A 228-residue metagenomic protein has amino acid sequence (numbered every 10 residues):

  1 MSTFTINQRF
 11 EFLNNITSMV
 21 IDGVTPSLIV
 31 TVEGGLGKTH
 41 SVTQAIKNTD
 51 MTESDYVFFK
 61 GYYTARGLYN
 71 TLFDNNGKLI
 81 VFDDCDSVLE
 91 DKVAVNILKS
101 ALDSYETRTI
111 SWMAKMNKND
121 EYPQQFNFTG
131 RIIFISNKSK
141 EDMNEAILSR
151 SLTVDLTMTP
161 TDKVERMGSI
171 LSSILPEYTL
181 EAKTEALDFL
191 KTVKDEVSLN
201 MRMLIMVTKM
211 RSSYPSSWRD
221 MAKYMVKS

Functional and structural regions predicted by a protein language model:
M1-V24: N-terminal pre-Walker A segment at the start of P-loop NTPase domains
D22-V42: Walker A/P-loop nucleotide-binding motif
L36, N48-L79, D86-D91: AAA+/P-loop NTPase substrate/partner-engagement loops
N76-I80, Q124-I133: Loop/turn-to-beta-strand initiation segments
D84, W112-N119, T129-K140, T157: A short beta-strand-to-loop transition that corresponds to the Sensor-1 phosphate-sensing loop of AAA+ P-loop ATPases
E90-T129: Conserved catalytic/switch belt of AAA+ P-loop NTPases
D142-D162: A short helix-turn-beta junction within AAA+ P-loop NTPase domains corresponding to the substrate/partner-engaging
I174-K227: Conserved AAA+ ATPase small/helical "lid" subdomain
